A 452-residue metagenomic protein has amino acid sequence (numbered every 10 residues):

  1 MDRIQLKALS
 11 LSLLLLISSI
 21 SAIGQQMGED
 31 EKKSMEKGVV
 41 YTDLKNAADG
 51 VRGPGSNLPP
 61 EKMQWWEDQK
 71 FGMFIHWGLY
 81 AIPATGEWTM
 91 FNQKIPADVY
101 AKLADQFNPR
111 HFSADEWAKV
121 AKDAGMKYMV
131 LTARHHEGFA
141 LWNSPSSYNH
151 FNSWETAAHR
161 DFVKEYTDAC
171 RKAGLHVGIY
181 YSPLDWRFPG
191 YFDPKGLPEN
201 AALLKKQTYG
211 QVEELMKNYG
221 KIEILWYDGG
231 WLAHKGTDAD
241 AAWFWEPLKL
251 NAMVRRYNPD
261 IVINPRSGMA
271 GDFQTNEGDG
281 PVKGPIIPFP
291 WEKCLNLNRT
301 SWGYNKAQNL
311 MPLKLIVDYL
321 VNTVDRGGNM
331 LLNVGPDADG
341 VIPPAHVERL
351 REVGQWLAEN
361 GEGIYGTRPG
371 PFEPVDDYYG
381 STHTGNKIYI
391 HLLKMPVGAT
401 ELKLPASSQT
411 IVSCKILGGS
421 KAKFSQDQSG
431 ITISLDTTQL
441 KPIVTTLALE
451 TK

Functional and structural regions predicted by a protein language model:
M1-S10: Bacterial N-terminal signal peptides that target proteins for export
D2, A22-I23: Intrinsic low-complexity/disordered segments
S10-S21: Bacterial N-terminal signal peptides
Q25-K452: Mature catalytic domains of secreted/periplasmic carbohydrate-active enzymes
